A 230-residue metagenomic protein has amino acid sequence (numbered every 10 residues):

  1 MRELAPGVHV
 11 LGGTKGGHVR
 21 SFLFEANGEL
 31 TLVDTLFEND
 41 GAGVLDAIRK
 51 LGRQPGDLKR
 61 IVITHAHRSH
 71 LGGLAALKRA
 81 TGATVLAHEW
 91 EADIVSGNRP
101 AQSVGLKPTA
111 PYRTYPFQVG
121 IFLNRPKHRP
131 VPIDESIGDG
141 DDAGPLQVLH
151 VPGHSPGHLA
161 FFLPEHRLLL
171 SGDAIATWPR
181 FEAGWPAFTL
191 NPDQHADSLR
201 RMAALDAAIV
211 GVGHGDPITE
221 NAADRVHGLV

Functional and structural regions predicted by a protein language model:
M1-L51, A160-G172: Conserved beta-strand hairpin/beta-sheet module of binuclear metal-dependent hydrolase folds, prominently
E3, A92-L149, L190, Q194-A207: Metallo-beta-lactamase
R20, A42-G43, G72-L74, S96-G97 (+2 more regions): Short glycine-/acidic-enriched loop or helix-start segments at secondary-structure transitions that form or flank
T31-V33, V62, V85, L168-L170 (+1 more regions): Residue-level marker for buried hydrophobic side chains located in beta-strands that build the well-ordered beta-sheet
L36-N39, N124-K127, P132, Q147-P152 (+1 more regions): Metallo-beta-lactamase
G41-A87, E91, I209: Active-site metal-binding motif and surrounding structural segment of the metallo-beta-lactamase
A47, G73, S198-R201, L229: A general structural detector for well-ordered alpha-helical segments in enzyme core domains, enriched
L58, G82-E89, P108, L170-G172 (+2 more regions): Short hydrophobic/aromatic-enriched beta-strand-loop microsegments
